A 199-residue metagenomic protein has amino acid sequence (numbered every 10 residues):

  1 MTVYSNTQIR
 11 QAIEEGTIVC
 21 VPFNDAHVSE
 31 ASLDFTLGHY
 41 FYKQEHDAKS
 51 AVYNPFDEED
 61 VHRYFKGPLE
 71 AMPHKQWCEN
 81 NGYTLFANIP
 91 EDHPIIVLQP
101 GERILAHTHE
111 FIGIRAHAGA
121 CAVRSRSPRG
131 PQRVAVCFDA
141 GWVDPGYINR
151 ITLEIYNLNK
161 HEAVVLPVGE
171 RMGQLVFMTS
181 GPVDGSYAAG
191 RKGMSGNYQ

Functional and structural regions predicted by a protein language model:
M1-Q199: DUTPase catalytic domain/fold
